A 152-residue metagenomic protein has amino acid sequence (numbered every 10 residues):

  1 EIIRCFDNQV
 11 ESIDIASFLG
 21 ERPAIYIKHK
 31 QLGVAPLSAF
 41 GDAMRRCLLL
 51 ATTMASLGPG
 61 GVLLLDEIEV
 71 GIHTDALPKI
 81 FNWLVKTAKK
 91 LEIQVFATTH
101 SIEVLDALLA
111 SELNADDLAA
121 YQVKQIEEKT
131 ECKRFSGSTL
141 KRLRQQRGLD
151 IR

Functional and structural regions predicted by a protein language model:
I2-A55, V62, I68-D75: Conserved ABC ATPase signature
Q9-S12, A16, A43-R46, T74 (+5 more regions): A generic structural micro-environment signature that highlights single residues at secondary-structure boundaries
H29-P36, K79, K133-T139: Short, charged low-complexity intrinsically disordered segments located at boundaries of structured domains
L49, L63, E67, D75-W83 (+1 more regions): Short amphipathic alpha-helical segments
P59-G60, I93: Short coil/turn segments at beta-strand junctions that form active-site/ligand-binding loops
N82-R152: C-terminal lobe/lid and adjacent interdomain/linker elements of RecA-like ASCE P-loop ATPase modules
